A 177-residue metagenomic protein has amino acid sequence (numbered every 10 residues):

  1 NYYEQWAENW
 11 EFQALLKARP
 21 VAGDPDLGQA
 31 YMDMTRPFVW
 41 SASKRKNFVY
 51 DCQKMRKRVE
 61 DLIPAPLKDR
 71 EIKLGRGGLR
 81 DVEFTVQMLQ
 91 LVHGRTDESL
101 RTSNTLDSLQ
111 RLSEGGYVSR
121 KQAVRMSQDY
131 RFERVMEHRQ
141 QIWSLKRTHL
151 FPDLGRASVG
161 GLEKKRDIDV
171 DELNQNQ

Functional and structural regions predicted by a protein language model:
N1-Q177: A nucleotide- and high-energy phosphate-metabolite-utilizing enzyme signature
